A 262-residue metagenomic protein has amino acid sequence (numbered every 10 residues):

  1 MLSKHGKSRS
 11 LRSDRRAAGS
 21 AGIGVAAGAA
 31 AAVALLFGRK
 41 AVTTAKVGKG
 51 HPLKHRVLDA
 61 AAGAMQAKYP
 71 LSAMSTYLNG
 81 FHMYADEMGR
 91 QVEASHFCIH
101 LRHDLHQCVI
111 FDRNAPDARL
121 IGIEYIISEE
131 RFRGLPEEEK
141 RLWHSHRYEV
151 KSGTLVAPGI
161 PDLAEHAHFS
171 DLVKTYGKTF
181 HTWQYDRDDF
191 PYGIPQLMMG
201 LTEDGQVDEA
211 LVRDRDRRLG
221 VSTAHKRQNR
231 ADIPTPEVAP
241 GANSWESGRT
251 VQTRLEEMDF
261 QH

Functional and structural regions predicted by a protein language model:
M1-L11, A41-L58: Intrinsically disordered, highly charged
L2, R9, S13, I160-H262: Long, solvent-exposed, polar/charged low-complexity segments
K4, F81-E87, H100-D104, I123 (+6 more regions): Surface-exposed loop/turn and secondary-structure junction residues enriched for glycine/proline
D14-K40: Hydrophobic alpha-helical topogenic segments used for membrane insertion/localization
G22, A26, G63-Q66, K226 (+1 more regions): Charged, low-complexity, helix-prone segments enriched in Lys/Glu/Asp/Gln
G28-A30, A34, D86, Q206 (+1 more regions): Residues at secondary-structure transition points
V57-F111: N-terminal secretory signal peptides
N114-M199: An exposed acidic His-Trp-rich patch
